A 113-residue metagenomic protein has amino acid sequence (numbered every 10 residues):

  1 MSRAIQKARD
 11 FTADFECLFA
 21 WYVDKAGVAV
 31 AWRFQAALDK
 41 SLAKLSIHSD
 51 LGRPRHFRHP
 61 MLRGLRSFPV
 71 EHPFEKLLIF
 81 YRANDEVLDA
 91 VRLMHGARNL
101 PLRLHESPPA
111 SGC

Functional and structural regions predicted by a protein language model:
M1-A37, S41, C113: Arg/Lys-rich, positively charged N-terminal/basic patches that mediate binding to nucleic acids
C17-W21, K44, R82, R92: Residue-level signal for well-ordered alpha-helical scaffold segments within enzymatic catalytic domains
I47-V87: Basic/aromatic recognition patch in beta-strand/loop cores that engages polyanionic ligands
E71-C113: Enriched for short, Lys/Arg-rich terminal
